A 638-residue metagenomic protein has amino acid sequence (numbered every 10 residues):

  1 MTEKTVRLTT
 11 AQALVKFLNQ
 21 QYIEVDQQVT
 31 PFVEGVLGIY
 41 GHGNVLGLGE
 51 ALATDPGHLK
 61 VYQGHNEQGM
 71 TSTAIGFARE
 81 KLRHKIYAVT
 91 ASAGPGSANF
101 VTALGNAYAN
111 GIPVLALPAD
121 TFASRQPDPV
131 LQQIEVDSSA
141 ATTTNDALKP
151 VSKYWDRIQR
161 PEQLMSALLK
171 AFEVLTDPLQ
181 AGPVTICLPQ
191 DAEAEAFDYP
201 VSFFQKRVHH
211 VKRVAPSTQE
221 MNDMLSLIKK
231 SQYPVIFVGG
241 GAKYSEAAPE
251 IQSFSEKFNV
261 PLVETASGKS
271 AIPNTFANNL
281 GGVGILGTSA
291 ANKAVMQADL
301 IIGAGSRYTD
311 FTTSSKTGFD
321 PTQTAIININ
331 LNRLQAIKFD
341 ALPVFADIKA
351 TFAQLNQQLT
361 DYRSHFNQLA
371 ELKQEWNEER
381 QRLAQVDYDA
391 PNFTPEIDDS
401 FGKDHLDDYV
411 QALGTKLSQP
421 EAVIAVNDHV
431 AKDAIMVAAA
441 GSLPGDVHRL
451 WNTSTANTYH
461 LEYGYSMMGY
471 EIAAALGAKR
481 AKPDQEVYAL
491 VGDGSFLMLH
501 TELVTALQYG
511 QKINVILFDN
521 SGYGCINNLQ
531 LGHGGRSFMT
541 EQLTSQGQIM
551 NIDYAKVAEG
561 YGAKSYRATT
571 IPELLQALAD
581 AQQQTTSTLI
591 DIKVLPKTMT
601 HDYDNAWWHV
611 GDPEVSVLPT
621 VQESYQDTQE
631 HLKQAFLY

Functional and structural regions predicted by a protein language model:
T2-R363, H429-K432, N514-V515, Y625-T628: N-terminal alpha/beta PP-like core and its mobile active-site loop of ThDP/TPP-dependent enzymes
E34-L48, L52, E379-A473, A478: Active-site diphosphate/adenylate-binding microenvironment
R125-S138, I285, A336, F345 (+3 more regions): Thiamine diphosphate
V151, A425-A434, A558-A563: A structural motif corresponding to the C-terminal end of an alpha-helix and its immediate exit/capping segment
V174, A196-D198, Q358-D398: Long, well-ordered, tryptophan-enriched scaffold segments
T185-A194, K373-A384, K597, A606: A short, charged, Gly/Pro-tolerant segment at domain boundaries
C187, V437-A439, D591: Short beta-strand segments
V238-G240, A304, A439-A440, V491-G494: Glycine-rich beta-strand-to-loop/alpha-helix junction loops that act as flexible
